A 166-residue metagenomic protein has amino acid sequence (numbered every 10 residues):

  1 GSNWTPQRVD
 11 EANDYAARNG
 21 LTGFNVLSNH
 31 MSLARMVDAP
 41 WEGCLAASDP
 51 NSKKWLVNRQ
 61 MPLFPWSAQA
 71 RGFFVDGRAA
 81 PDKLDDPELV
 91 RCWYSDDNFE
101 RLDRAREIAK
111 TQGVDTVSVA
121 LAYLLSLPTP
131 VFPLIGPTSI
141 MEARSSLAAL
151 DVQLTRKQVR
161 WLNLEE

Functional and structural regions predicted by a protein language model:
G1-E166: Beta/alpha (TIM)-barrel catalytic core signal, keyed to glycine-rich beta->alpha loops juxtaposed to Asp/Glu that bind
